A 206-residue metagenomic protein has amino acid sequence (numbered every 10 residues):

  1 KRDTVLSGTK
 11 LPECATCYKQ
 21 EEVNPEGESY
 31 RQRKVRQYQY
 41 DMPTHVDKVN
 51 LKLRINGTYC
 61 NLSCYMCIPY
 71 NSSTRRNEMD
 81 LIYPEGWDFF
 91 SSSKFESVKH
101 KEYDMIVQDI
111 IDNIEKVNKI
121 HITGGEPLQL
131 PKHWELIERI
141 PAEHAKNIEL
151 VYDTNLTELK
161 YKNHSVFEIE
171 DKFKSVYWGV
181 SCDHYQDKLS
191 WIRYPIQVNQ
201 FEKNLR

Functional and structural regions predicted by a protein language model:
K1-E96, N113-I114: N-terminal pre-core extensions flanking Radical SAM catalytic domains
A15-Y18, W134, E202: Residue-level recognition of well-ordered secondary-structure positions
D41, Y103-M105: Short secondary-structure boundary micro-motifs
K48-Y59, Y70-Y103, I114-P131, E143-K162 (+1 more regions): Core AdoMet radical
Y65, H133-E138, N163-H164: Short alpha-helix within the catalytic core of nucleotide-sugar-dependent glycosyltransferases
V107, I137, V166-F167, E202-R206: Generic structural signal for well-ordered alpha-helices, preferentially at hydrophobic/aromatic core positions
D109-I111: An active-site-proximal structural segment forming one wall of the substrate-binding cleft that immediately precedes
